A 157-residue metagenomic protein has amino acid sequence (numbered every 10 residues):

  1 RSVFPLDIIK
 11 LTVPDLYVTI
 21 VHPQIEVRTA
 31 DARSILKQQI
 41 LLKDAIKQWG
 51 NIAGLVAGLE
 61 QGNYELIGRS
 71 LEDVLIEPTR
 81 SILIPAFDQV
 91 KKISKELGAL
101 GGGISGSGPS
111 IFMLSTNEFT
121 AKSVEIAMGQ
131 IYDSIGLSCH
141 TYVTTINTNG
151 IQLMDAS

Functional and structural regions predicted by a protein language model:
R1-L97, E118-S157: ATP-dependent small-molecule kinase catalytic core of the GHMP/sugar-kinase superfamily and closely related
L100: Short acidic/polar active-site loop segments enriched in Thr and Asp
I104-S107: Short acidic/histidine-rich active-site segments
P109-I111, N149: Glycine-centered loop/turn positions within well-structured domains that cap or flank conserved ligand/cofactor-binding
F112-T116: Short hydrophobic/aromatic beta-strand micro-patches that form the beta-sheet surface supporting nucleotide- or nucleic
